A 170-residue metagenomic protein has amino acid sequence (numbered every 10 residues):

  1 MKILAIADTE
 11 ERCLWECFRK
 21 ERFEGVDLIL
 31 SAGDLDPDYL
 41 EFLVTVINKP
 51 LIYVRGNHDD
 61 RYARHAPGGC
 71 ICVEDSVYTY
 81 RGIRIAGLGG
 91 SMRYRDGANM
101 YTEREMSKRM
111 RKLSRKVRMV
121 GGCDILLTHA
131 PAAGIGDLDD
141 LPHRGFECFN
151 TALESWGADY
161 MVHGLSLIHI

Functional and structural regions predicted by a protein language model:
M1-E24, A32-G33: N-terminal nucleotide/polyanion-binding subdomain common to many enzyme families
I3-A5, I29-S31, I125-L127, V162: Structural motif
A5-L14, F42, R55-R144: Conserved catalytic scaffold of divalent metal-dependent phosphoesterases
D8, G33-D34, G56, G164-L165: Active-site glycine-centered loops adjacent to acidic/histidine catalytic or metal-binding residues that shape
R19-I52, C123-D124: Active-site metal-binding motif and surrounding structural segment of the metallo-beta-lactamase
I47-N57, F146-F149: A short, gly/pro- and small-residue-rich
K49, C123, F149-L153, G157-H163: Proline-aspartate-enriched helix->loop->beta-strand connector
I168-I170: Conserved small/polar residues in nucleotide/adenosyl-binding loops
